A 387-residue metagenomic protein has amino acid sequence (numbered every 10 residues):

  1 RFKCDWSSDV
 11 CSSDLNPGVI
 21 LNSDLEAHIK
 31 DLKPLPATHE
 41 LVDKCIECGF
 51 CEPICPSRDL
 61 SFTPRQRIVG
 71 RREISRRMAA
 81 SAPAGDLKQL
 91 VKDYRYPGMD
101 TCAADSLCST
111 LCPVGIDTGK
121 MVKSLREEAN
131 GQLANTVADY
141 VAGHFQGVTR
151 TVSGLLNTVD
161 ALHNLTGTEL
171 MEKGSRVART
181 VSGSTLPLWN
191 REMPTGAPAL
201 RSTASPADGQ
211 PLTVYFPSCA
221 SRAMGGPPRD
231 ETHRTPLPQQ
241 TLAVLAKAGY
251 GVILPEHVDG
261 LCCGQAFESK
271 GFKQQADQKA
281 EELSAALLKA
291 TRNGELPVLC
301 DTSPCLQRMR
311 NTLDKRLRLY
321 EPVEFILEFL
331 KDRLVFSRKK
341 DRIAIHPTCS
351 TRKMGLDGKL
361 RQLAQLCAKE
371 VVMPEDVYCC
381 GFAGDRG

Functional and structural regions predicted by a protein language model:
F2, L111, A266: Short, flexible active-site loop motifs that bind/organize anionic cofactors or intermediates
F2-V10: Single conserved hydrophobic/aromatic residue that forms the stacking wall/gate of nucleotide- or nucleobase-binding
L15-D43, E52-P53, R58-N164, Q275-E282 (+3 more regions): Ferredoxin-type iron-sulfur electron-transfer modules in oxidoreductases and energy-metabolism complexes
G49: Conserved catalytic-core segments of large NTP-driven translation/proteostasis enzymes
G119-G387: Iron-sulfur cluster-binding electron-transfer modules in prokaryotic oxidoreductases
